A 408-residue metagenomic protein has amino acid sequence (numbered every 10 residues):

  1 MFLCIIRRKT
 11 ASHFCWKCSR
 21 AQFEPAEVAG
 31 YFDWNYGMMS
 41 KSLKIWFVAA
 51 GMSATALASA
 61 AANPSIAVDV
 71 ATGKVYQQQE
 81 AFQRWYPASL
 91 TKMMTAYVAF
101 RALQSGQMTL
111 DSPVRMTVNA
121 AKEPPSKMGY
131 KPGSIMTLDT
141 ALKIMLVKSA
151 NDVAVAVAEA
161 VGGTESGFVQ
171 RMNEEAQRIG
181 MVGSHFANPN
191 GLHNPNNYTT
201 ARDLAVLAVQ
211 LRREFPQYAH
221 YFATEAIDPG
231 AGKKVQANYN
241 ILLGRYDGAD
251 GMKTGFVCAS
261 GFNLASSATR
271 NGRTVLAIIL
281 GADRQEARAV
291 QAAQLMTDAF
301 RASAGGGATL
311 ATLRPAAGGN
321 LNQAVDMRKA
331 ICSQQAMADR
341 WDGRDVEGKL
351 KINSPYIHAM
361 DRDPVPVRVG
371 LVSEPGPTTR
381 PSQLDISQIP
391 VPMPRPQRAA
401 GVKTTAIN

Functional and structural regions predicted by a protein language model:
C4, C15-C18: Cysteine-centered motifs
R8-K9: Short glycine-rich, low-complexity segments
E24-M38: Short, Lys/Arg-enriched N-terminal segments with co-localized hydrophobic residues within the first ~10-30 amino acids
Y36-F47: Bacterial N-terminal signal peptides that target proteins for export
M39, A56-R202, R212-F215: Active-site-adjacent loops and short helices of periplasmic peptidoglycan-processing enzymes
W46-T55: Bacterial N-terminal signal peptides
V182-H185, H193-Y198, R202-N408: Domain-terminus/edge residues, biased toward the C-terminal soluble/receptor-binding domains of extracytoplasmic
